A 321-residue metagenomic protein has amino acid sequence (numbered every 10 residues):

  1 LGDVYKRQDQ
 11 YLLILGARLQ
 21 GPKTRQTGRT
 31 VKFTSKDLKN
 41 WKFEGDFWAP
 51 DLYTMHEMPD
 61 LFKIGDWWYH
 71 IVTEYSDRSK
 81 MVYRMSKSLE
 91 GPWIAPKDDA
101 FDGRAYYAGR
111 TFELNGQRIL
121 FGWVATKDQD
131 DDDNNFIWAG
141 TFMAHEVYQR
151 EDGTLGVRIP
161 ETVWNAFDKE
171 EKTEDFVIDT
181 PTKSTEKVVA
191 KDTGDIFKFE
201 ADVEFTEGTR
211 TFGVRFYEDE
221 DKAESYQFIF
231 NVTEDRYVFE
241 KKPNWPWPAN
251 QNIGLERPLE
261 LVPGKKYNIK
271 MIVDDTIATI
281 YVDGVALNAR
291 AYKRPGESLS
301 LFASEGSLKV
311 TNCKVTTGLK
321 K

Functional and structural regions predicted by a protein language model:
L1-Y5: Short, small-residue-biased leader/transition segments that mark boundaries at the very start of proteins
P22-V31, R78-R84, D130-N134, M143: Structural motif
V31-L52, Y83-D102, G153, V157-P160: Blade-edge beta-strand/turn elements of extracellular beta-propeller and related beta-sheet repeat scaffolds
L61, F199-A201, K265-I280: Short tryptophan-centered beta-strand motifs in secreted/extracellular beta-sheet-rich domains of glycan-recognition
D179-N244: Secretory/extracellular carbohydrate-interaction modules and structurally similar beta-sandwich "look-alikes"
W245-N268: Short, aromatic/His-centered strand-loop micro-motif at the edge of beta-sheets
G284-S300: Short, solvent-exposed beta-strand-to-loop segments that form ligand-recognition rims of beta-rich domains
P295-K321: Ligand-recognition surfaces built from glycine- and aromatic
